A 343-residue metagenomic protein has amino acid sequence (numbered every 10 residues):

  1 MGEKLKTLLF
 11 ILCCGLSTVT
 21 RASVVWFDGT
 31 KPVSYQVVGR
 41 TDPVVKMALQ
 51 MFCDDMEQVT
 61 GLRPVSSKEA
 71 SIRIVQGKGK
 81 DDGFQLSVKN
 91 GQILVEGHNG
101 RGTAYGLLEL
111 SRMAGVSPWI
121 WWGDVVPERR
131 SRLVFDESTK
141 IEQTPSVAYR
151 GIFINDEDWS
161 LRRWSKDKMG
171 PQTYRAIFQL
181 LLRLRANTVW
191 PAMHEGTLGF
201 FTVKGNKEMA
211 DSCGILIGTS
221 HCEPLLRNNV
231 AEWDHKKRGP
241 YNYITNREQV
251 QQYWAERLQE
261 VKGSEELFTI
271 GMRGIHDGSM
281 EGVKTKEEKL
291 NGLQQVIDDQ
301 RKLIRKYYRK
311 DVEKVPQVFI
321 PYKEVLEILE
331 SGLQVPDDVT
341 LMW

Functional and structural regions predicted by a protein language model:
M1-V24: Bacterial Sec-dependent N-terminal signal peptides
A22-T144: Contiguous, structured surface segment used for ligand recognition
M56, N99, I152, R185 (+1 more regions): Conserved, mostly hydrophobic/aromatic
V59-L62, G79-G83, S131-K140, T173-I177 (+4 more regions): Short alpha-helical segments and helix-capping/turn motifs at coil-helix boundaries
W119-K168, Q172-A192: An acidic-aromatic substrate-binding cleft motif
L133, F201, M209-D211, K236-W343: Gly/Pro-rich turn-and-neighbor structural signature
R150-I154, T188-P191, I217-S220, F268-I270 (+2 more regions): Hydrophobic faces of well-ordered beta-strands that scaffold small-molecule active sites in alpha/beta enzyme cores
E195-L225: Aromatic-lined substrate-binding rim segments of carbohydrate-active enzymes
